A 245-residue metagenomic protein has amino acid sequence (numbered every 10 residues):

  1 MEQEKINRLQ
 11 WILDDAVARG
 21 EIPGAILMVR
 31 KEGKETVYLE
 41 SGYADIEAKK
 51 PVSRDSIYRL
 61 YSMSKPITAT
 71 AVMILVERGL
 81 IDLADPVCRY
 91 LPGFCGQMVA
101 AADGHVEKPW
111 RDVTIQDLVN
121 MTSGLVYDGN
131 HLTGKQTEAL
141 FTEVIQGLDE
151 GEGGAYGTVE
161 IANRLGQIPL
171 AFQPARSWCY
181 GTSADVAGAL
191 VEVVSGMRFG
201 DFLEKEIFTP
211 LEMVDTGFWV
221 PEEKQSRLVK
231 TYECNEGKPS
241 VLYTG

Functional and structural regions predicted by a protein language model:
E2, S56-S64, K108-R111, R176-Y180: Aromatic-acidic/polar surface patches that form glycan- and anion
E2-L60, L80, G96-A102: Short, conserved catalytic-motif segment at the N-terminal edge
K5, Y90, F202-E206: Extended, well-ordered alpha-helical scaffold segments
N7, L13, L27, G33 (+4 more regions): Active-site SXXK
I22-G24, R78, D82-A84, L165 (+2 more regions): Short secondary-structure junction motifs
S41-D45, L91, P169: Short, small-residue-rich loop/turn micro-motifs
M98-G245: Short, surface-exposed loop or secondary-structure junction motifs that flank catalytic or metal-binding residues
